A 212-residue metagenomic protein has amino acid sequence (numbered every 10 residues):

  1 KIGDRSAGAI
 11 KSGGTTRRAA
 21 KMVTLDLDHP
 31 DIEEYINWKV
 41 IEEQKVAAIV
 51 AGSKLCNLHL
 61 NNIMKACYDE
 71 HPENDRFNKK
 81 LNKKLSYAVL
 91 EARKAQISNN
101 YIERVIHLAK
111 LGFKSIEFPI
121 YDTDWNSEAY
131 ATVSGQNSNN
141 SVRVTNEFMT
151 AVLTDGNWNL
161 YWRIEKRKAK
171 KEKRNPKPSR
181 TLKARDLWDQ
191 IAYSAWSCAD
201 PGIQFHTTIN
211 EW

Functional and structural regions predicted by a protein language model:
K1-W212: Active-site cavity-forming subdomains of large catalytic enzyme subunits
